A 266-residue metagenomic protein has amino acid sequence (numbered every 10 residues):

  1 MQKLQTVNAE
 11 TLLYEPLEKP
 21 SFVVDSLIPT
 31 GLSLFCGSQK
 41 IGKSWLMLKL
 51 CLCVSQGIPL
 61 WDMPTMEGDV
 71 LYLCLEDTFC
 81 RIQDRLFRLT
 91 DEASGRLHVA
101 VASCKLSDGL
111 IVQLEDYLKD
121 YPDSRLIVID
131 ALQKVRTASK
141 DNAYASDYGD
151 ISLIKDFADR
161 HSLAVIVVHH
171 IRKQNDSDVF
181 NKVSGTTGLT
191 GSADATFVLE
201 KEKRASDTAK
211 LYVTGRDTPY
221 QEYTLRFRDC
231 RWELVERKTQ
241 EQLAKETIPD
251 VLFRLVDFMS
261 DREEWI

Functional and structural regions predicted by a protein language model:
Q2-L4, E10, L17-K19, V23-V24 (+7 more regions): Conserved inter-motif catalytic segment of the P-loop NTP-binding fold
L13-K19, S177-N181: Short gly/ser/thr-rich secondary-structure transition/capping motifs
P29-S33, G68-D69: Pre-Walker A (Motif I) flank of P-loop NTPase domains
G31, A244-L255: N-terminal positioning helix adjacent to the helix-turn-helix/winged-helix DNA-binding module
L34-C36, K40, S44-W45, L73 (+2 more regions): Phosphate-binding/switch region of NTP-binding enzymes
L46, L50: Hydrophobic positions on the alpha1 helix immediately C-terminal to the Walker A/P-loop
D261-I266: Short acidic, hydrophobic short linear motifs in intrinsically disordered regions
